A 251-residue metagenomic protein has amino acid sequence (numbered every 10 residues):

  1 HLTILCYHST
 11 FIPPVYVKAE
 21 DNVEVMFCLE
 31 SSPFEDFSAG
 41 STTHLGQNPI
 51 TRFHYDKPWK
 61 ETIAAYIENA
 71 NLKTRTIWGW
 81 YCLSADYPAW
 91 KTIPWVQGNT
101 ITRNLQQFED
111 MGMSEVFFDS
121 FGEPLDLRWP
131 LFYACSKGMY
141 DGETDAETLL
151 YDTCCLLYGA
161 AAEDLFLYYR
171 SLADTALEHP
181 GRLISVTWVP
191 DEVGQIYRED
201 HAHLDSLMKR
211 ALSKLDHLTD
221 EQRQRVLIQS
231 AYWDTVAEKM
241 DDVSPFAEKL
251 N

Functional and structural regions predicted by a protein language model:
H1-E147, I196-D205, K209-D220, Q224 (+1 more regions): Catalytic-core regions of glycoside hydrolase
P124-Q195: Aromatic- and carboxylate-lined catalytic core of secreted/periplasmic carbohydrate-active enzymes
L227-E238: Amphipathic alpha-helical repeat scaffolds of TPR domains
